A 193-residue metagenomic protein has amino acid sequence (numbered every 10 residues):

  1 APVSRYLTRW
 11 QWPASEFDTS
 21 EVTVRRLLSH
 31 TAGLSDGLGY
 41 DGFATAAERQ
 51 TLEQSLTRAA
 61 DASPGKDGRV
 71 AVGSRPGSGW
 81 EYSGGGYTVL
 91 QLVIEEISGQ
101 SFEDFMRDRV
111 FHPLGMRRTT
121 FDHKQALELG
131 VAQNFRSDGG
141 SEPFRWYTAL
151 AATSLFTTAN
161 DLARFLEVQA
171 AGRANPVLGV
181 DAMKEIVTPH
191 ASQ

Functional and structural regions predicted by a protein language model:
A1-V3, L27-L28: Hydrophobic/aromatic pocket-lining and membrane-interface residues
P2-S15, P113-L114: Short, glycine/proline-biased beta-turn/loop segments that scaffold the active-site neighborhood
S15-Q193: Short, surface-exposed loop or secondary-structure junction motifs that flank catalytic or metal-binding residues
